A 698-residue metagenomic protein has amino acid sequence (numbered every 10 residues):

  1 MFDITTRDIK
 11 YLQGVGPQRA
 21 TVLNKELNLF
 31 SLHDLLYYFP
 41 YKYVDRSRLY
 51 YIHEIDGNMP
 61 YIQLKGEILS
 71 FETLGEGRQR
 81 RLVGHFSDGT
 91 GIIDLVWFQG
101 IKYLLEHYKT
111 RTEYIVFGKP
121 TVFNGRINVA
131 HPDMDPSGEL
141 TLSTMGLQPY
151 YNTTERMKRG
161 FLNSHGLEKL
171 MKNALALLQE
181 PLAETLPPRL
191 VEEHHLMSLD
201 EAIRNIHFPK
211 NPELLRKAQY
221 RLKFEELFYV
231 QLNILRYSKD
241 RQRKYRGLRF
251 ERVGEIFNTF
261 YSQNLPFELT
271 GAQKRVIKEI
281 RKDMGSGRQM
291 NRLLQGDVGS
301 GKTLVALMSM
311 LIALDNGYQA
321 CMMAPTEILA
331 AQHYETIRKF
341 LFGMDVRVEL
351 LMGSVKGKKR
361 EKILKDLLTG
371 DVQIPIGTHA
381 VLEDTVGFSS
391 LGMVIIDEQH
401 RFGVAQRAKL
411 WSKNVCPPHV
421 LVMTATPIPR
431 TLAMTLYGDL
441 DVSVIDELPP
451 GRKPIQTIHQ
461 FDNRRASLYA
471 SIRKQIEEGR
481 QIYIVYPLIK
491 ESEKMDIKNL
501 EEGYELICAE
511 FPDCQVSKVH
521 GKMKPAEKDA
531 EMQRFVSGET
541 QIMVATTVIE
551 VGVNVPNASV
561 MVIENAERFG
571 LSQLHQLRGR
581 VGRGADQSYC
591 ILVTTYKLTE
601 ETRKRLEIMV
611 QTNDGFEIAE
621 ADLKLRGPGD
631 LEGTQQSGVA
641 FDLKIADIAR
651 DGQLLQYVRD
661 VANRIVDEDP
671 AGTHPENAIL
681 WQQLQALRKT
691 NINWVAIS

Functional and structural regions predicted by a protein language model:
M1-Q13, K25, V230, D240: Long, highly charged, low-complexity intrinsically disordered interaction regions that mediate electrostatic DNA/RNA
Y38-S70: OB-fold nucleic-acid-binding modules
L74-N264: Upstream accessory/linker segments immediately N-terminal to the RecA-like ATPase cores of bacterial MutS and a subset
N128-E139, M393, K409-W411, V422 (+8 more regions): N-terminal cationic and glycine-rich segments that engage phosphates or anionic surfaces
F267-I277: N-terminal pre-Walker A segment at the start of P-loop NTPase domains
R275-K278, S286-E607: Inter-lobe coupling/hinge segments of SF2-like helicase ATPases
D513, M532-I542, I549-P556, M561-E564 (+4 more regions): Accessory helical-bundle/CTD segments and flexible terminal tails appended to RecA-like ATPase motors
